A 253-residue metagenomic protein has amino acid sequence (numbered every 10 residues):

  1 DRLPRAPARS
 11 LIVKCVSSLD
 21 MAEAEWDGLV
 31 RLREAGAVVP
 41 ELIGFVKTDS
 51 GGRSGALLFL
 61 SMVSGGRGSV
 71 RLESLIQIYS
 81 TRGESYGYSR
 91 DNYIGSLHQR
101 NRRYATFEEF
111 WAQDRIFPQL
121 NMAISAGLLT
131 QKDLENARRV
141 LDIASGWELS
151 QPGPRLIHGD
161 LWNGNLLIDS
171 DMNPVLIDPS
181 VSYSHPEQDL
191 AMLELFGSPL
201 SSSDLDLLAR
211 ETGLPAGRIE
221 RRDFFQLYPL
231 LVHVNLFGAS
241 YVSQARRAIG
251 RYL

Functional and structural regions predicted by a protein language model:
D1, R5-E109, Q113: ATP-binding pocket architecture of kinase catalytic cores
I12, I157, D223: Conserved Rossmann-like nucleotide-binding pocket used by diverse enzymes that bind dinucleotide cofactors
V38, P118, I143, P199-S203: Phosphate/dinucleotide-binding and metal-coordinating scaffold of catalytic cores in nucleotide-dependent enzymes
G83-L156, R210: An alpha-helical support segment within catalytic cores of ATP-dependent transferases
R103, F107-A112, N121, G153-L156 (+4 more regions): Active-site Asp-x-Gly
I157, W162-N163: Canonical protein kinase catalytic loop motif
D223-L231: Hydrophobic alpha-helical segments that form the core of small-molecule binding pockets and/or dimer interfaces
H233-L236: Short, exposed beta-strand-loop hairpins at the edges of beta-sheets in extracellular/periplasmic proteins
